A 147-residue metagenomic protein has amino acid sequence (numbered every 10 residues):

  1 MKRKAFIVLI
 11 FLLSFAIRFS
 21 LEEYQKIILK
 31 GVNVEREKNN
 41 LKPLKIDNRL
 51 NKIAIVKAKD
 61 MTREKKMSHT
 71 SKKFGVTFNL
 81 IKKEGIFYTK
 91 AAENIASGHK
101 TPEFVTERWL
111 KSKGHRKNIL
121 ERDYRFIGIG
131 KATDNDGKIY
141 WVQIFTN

Functional and structural regions predicted by a protein language model:
K4-L13: Sec-dependent N-terminal signal peptides
L12-Y24: Bacterial Sec-dependent signal peptides at the C-terminal "C-region" and cleavage site
L21-R63: A short alpha-helix/helix-coil micro-patch that ends at or immediately precedes a cysteine
K38-K52, K65-K73, A92, R116-R122 (+1 more regions): Surface-exposed patches in mature extracellular/periplasmic domains of secreted proteins
K52-K100, I119: Short, surface-exposed glycine/acidic/tryptophan-bearing loops
E93-N147: Disulfide-stabilized extracellular recognition modules
